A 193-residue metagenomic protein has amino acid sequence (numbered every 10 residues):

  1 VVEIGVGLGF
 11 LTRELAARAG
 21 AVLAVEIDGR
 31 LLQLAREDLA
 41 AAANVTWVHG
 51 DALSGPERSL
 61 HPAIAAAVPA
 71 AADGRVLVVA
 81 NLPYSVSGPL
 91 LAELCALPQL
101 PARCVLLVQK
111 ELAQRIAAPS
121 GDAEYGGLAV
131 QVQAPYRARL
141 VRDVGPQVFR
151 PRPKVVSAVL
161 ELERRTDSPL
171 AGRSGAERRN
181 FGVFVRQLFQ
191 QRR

Functional and structural regions predicted by a protein language model:
V1-Q187: Catalytic cores of RNA-modifying enzymes
L188-R193: Pseudouridine synthase
